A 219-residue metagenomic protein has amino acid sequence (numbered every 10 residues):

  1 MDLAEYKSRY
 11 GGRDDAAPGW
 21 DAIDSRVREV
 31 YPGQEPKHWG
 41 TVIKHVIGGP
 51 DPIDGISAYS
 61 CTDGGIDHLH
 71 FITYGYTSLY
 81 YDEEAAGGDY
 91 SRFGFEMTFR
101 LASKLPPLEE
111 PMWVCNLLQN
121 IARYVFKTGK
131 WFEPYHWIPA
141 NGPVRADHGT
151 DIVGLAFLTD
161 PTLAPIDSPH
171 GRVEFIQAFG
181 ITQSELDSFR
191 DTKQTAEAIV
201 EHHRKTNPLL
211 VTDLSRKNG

Functional and structural regions predicted by a protein language model:
M1-F93, M97-G219: Acidic, proline/glycine-rich low-complexity IDRs
